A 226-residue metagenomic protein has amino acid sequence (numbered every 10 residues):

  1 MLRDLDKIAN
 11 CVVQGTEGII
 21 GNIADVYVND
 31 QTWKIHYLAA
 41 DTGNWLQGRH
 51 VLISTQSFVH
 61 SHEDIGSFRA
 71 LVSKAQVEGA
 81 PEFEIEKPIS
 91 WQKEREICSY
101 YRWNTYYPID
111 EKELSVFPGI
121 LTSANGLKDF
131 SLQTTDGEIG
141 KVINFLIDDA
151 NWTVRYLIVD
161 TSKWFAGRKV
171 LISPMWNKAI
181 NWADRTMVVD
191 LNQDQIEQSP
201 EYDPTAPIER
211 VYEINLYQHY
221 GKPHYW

Functional and structural regions predicted by a protein language model:
M1-W226: Peripheral interaction segments used for macromolecular assembly
